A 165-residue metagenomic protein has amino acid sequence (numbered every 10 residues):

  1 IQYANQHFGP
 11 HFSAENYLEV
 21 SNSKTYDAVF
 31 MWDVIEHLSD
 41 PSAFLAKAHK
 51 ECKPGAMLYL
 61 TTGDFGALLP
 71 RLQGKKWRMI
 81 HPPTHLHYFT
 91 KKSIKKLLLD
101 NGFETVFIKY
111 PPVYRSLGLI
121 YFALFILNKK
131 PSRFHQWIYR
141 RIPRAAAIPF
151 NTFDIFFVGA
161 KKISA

Functional and structural regions predicted by a protein language model:
I1-L72, Y88-F103, I155-S164: Conserved SAM-binding loop
A4, Y59-L60, R78, L127-F134: N-terminal start-of-chain detector that recognizes signal peptides and the immediate post-cleavage beginning
H7-P10, K76, I120-L124: Short low-complexity, flexible loop/linker segments enriched in glycine and/or proline with clustered acidic
F12-E15, R78-I80, I108: Short hydrophobic/aromatic-enriched beta-strand-loop microsegments
D33, T62, T84, K109-P112: Active-site proximal loops enriched in glycine and acidic residues that flank catalytic Cys/His/Asp and coordinate
K75-R78, F150-N151: Short, flexible turn/loop "capping" segments at secondary-structure junctions
W77-K92: Acceptor-substrate binding/catalytic loop of class I
F107-A165: A C-terminal cap/extension of S-adenosyl-L-methionine-dependent methyltransferases that defines the acceptor-substrate
